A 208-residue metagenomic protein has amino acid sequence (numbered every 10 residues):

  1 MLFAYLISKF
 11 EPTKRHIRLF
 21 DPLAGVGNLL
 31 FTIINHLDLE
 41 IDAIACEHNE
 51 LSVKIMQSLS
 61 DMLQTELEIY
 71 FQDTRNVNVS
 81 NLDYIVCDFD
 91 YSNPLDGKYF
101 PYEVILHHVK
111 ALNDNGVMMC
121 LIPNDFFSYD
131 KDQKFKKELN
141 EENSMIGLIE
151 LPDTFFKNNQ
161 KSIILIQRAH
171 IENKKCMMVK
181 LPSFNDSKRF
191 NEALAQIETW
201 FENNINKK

Functional and structural regions predicted by a protein language model:
M1-L23, G27-H36: Class I S-adenosyl-L-methionine
D42-E47: Conserved SAM-binding motif I beta-strand of class I
L51-S52: Conserved short alpha-helix immediately C-terminal to the canonical SAM/SAH-binding motif I of Rossmann-like
M56-Q57: Conserved SAM-binding loop
L63-T74: Conserved SAM-binding strand-loop segment of SAM-dependent methyltransferases
N76-V86: A short acidic, Gly/Pro-enriched loop at the edge of an enzyme's catalytic core that lines a small-molecule cofactor
K98-N159: Conserved Class I SAM-dependent methyltransferase catalytic core
N158-K208: Flexible, glycine-/basic-rich loop-and-beta segments that form/coincide with the SAM-dependent methyltransferase
